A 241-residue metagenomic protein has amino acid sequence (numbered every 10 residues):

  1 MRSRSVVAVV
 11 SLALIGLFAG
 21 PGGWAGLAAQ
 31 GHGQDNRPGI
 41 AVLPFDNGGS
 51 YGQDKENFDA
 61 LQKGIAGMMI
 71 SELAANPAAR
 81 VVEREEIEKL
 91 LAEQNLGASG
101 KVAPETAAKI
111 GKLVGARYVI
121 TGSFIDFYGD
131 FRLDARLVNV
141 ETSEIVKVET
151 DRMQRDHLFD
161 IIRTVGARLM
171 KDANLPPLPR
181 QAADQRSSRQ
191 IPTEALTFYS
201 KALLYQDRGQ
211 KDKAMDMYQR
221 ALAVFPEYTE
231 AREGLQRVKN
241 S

Functional and structural regions predicted by a protein language model:
H32-P104, V119-G129, T142, V146-K147: Short beta-strand->alpha-helix linker/helix-N-cap micro-motif that forms a surface specificity/interaction loop
E88-E194: Catalytic-center loop of serine/cysteine hydrolases
I191-Q206: Alpha-helical tetratricopeptide repeat
